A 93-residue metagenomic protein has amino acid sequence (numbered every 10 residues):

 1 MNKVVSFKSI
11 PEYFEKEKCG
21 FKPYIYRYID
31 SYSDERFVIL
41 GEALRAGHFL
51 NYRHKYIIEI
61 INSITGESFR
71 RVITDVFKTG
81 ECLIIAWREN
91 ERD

Functional and structural regions predicted by a protein language model:
M1-D93: Catalytic phosphate/metal-binding cores of nucleic-acid and nucleotide-processing enzymes, i.e., regions that mediate
